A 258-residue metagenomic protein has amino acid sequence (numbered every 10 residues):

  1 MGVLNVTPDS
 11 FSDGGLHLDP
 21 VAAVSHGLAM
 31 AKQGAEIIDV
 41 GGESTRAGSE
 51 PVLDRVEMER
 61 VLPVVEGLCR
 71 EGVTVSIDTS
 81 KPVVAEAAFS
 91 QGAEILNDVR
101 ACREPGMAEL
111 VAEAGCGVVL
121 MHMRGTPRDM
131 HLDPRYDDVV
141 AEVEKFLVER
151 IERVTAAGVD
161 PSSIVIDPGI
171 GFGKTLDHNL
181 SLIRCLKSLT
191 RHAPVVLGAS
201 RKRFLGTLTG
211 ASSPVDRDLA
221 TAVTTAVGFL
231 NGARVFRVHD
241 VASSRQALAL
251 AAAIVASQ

Functional and structural regions predicted by a protein language model:
M1, A35, T74, E94 (+1 more regions): Hydrophobic "anchor" residues on beta-strands that sit immediately upstream of conserved functional sites
S12-V21, S25-H26, T45-T74, S80-V83 (+3 more regions): Active-site-adjacent loop and "lid" segments of alpha/beta metabolic enzymes
S25-G41, N231-G232: Catalytic domains of carbohydrate-active enzymes, especially glycoside hydrolases
K32, V73, R150-S163: Phosphate/pyrophosphate-binding loops at sites that engage ATP/ADP/AMP, CoA/4′-phosphopantetheine, polyphosphate
I170: Active-site metal-binding loops of divalent metal-dependent hydrolases
